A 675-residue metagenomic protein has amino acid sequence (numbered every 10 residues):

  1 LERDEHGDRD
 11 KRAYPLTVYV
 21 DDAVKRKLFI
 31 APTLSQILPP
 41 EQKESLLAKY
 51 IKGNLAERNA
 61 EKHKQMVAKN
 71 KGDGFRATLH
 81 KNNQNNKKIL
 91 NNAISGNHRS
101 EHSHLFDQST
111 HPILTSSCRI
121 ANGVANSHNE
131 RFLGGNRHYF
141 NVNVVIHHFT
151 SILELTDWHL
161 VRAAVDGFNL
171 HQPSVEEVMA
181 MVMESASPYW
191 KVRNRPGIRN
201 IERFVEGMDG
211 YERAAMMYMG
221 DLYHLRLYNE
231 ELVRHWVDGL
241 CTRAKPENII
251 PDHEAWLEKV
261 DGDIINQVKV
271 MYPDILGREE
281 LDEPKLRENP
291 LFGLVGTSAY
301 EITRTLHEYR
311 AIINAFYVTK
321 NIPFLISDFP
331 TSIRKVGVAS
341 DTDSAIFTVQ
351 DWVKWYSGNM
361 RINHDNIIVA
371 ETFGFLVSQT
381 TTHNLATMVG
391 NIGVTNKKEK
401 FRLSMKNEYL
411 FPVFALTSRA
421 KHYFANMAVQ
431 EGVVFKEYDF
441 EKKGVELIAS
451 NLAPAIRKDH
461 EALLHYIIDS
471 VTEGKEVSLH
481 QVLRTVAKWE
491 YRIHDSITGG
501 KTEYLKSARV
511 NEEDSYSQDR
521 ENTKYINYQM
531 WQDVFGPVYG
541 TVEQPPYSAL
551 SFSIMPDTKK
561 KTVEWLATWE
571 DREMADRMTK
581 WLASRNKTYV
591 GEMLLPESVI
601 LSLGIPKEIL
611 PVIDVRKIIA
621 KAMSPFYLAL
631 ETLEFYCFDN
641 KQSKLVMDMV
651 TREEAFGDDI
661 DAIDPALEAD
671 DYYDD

Functional and structural regions predicted by a protein language model:
L1-D675: Conserved acidic
